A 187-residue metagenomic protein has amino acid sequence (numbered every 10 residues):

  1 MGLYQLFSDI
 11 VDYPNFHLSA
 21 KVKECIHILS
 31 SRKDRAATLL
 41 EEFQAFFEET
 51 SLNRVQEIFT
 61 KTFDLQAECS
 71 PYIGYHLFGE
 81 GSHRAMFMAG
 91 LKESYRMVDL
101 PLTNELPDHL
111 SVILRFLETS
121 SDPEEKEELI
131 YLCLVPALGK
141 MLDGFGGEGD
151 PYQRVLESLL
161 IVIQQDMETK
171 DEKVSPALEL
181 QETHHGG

Functional and structural regions predicted by a protein language model:
M1-L110, R115-G187: Charged, alpha-helix-forming regions
